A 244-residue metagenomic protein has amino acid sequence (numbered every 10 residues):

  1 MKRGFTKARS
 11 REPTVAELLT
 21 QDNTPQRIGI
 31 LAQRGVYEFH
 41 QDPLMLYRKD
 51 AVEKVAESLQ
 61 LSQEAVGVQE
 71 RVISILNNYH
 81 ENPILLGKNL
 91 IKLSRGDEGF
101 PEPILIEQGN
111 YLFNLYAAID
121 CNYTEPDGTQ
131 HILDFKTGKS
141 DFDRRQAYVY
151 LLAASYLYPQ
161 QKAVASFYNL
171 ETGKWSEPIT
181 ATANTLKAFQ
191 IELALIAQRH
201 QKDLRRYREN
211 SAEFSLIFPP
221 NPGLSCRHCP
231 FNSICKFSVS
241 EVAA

Functional and structural regions predicted by a protein language model:
M1-D22: C-terminal, charged and often intrinsically disordered regions of DNA end-processing helicases and nucleases
A8-R11, E38-Y47, L157-Q161, F237-E241: Short helix-capping/linker segments at secondary-structure and domain boundaries
A8-V15, T129-H131, Y168-W175: Short acidic (Asp/Glu) and glycine-rich catalytic loops that position anionic groups and cofactors
L18-I28, L216-L224: Structural motif
T24-P103: A non-catalytic, helix-rich entry segment at domain boundaries
P103-V149: Non-catalytic protein-protein interaction segments used by genome-maintenance enzymes to assemble and couple activities
Y111, Y156-A244: Metal-dependent nuclease catalytic regions and adjoining charged, substrate-binding loops involved in nucleic-acid end
